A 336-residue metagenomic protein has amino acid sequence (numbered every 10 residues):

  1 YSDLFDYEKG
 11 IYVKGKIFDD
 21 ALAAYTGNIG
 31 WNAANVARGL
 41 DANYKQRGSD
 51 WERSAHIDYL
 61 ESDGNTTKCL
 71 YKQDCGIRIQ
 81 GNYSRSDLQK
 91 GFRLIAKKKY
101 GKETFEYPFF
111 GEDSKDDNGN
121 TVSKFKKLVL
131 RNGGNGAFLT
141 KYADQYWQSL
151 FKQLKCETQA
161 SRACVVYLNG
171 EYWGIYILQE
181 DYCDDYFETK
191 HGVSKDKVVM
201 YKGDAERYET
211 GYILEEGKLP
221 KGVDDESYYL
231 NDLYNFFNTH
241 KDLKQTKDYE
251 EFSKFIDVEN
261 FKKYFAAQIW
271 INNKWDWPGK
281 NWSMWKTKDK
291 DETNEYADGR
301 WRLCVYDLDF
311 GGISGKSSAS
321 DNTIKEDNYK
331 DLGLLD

Functional and structural regions predicted by a protein language model:
S2-L214: Conserved ATP-binding subdomain of kinase catalytic cores across diverse folds
I57, L94, T121-F187, G217-P220 (+1 more regions): Conserved kinase catalytic-core segment
